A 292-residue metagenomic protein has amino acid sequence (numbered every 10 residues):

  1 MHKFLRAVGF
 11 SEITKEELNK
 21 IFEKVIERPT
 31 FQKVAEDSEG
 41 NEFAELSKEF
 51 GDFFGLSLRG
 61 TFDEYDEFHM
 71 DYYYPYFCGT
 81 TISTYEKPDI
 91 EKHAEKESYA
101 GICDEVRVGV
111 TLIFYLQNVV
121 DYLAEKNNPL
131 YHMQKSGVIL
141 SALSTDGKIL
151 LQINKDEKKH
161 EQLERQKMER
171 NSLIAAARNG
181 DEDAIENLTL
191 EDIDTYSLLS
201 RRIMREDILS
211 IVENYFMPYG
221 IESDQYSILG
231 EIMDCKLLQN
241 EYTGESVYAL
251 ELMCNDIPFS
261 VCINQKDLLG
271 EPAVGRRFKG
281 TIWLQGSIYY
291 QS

Functional and structural regions predicted by a protein language model:
M1-E42: N-terminal alpha-helical "arm" segments
E36-G220: Long, hydrophobic alpha/beta structural blocks
T111-F114, F259-Q265: Short amphipathic beta-strand/extended segments with alternating polar/hydrophobic composition
Y219-E231: Short coil-to-beta-strand transition motifs
G230-I232, G275, I282: OB-fold and OB-like beta-barrel modules that bind single-stranded nucleic acids
M233-V261: OB-fold (S1/OB) nucleic-acid-binding surfaces
Q265-G280: Short nucleic-acid-contacting surface segments enriched for D/E, G, S/T with interspersed K/R
W283-S292: Short, Lys/Arg- and Gly-enriched loop/turn segments at beta-strand edges
